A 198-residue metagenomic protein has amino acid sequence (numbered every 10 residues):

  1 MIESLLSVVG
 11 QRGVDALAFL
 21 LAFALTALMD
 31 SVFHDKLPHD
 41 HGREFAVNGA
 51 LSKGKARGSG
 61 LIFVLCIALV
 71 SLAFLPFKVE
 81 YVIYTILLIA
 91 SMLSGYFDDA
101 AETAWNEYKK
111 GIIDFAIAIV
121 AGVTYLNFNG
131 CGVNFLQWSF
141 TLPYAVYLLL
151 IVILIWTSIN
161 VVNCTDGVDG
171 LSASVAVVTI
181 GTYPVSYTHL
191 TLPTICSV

Functional and structural regions predicted by a protein language model:
I2-L190, S197: "…together with the soluble PPM/PP2C metallo-phosphatase catalytic core" -> "…together with the soluble PPM/PP2C
